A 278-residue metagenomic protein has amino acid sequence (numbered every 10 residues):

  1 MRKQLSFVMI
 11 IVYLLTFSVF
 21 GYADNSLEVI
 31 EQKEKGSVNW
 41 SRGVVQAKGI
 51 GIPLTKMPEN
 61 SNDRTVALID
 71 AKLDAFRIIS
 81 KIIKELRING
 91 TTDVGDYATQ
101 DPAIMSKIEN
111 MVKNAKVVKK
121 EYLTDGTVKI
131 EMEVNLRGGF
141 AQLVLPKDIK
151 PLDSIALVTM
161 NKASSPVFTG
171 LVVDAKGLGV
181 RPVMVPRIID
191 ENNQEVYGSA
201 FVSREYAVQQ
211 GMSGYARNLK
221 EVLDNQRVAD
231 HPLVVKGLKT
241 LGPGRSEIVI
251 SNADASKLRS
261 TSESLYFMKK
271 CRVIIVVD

Functional and structural regions predicted by a protein language model:
M1-M9: Bacterial N-terminal signal peptides that target proteins for export
M9-T16: Bacterial N-terminal signal peptides
G21-D278: Domain-level marker for long, solvent-exposed, non-transmembrane regions
